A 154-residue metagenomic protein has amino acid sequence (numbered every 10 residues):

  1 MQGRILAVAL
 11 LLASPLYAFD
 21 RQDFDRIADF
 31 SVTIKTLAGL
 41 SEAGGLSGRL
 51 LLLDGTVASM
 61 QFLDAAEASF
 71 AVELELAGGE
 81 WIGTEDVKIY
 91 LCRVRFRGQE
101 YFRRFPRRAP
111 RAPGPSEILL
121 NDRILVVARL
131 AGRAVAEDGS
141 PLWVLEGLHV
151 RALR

Functional and structural regions predicted by a protein language model:
Q2-V8: Sec-dependent signal peptide recognition, specifically the positively charged N-region followed immediately by
A9-A18: Hydrophobic h-region of N-terminal signal peptides that target proteins for export in Gram-negative bacteria
Y17-R154: OB-fold and OB-like single-stranded nucleic-acid-recognition modules and their adjacent interaction interfaces
